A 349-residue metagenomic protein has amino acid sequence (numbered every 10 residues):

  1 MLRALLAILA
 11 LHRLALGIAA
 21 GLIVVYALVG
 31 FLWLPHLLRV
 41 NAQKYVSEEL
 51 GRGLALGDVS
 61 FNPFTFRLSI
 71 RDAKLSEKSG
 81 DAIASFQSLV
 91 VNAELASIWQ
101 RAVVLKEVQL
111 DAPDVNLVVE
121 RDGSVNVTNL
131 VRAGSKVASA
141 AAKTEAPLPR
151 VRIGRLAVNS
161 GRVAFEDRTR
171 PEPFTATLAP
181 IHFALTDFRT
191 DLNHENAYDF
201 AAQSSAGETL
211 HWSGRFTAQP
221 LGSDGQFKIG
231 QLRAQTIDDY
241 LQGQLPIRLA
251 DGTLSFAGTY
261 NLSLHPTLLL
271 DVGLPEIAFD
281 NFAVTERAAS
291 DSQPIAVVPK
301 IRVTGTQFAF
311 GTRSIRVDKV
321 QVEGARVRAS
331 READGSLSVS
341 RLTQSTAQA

Functional and structural regions predicted by a protein language model:
M1-G51, V115-N116, D122, D224 (+1 more regions): N-terminal type II signal-anchor transmembrane helix that functions as the membrane-insertion/stop-transfer segment
L2-L6, R52, D72-L185, A218 (+4 more regions): Secondary-structure transition motifs
E48-A73: Short extracytoplasmic
R71-L75, Y198-S205, G214: Short beta-strand segments that buttress and anchor functional surface loops
G207-L210, P220-G222: Outer-membrane beta-barrel translocator/receptor signature
W212, G225-F227: Membrane-embedded beta-strands that build the outer-membrane beta-barrel scaffold
